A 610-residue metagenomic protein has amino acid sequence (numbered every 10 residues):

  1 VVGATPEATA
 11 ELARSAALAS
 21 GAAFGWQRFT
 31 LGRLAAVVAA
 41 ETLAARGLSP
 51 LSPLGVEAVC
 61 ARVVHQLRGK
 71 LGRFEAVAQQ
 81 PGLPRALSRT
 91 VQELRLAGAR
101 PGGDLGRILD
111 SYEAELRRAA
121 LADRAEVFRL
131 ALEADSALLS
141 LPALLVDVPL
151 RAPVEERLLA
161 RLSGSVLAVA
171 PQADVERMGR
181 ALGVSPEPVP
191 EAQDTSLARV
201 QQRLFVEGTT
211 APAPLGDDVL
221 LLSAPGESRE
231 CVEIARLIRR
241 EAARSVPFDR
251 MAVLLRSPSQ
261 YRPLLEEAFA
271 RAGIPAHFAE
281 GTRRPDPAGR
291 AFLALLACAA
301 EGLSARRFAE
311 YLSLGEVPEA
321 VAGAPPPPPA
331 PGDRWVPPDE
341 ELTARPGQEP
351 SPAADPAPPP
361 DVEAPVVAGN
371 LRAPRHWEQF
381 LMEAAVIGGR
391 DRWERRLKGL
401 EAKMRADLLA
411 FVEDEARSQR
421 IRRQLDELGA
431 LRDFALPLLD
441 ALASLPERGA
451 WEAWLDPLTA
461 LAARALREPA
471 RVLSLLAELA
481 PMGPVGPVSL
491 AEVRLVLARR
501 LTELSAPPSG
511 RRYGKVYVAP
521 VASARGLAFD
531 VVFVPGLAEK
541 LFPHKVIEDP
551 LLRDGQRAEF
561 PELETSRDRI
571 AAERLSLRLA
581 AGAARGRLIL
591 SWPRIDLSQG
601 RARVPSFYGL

Functional and structural regions predicted by a protein language model:
V1-L610: Polyanion-engaging groove/track-forming segments
